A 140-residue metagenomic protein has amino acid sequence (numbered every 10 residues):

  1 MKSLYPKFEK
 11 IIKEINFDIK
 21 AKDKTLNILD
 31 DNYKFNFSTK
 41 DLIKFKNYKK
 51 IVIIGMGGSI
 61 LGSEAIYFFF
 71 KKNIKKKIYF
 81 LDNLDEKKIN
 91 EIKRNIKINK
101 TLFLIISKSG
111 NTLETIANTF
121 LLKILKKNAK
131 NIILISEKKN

Functional and structural regions predicted by a protein language model:
M1-F37, L42: Extended, charge-enriched "interface" segments that sit outside catalytic cores
K46-N140: Glycine-rich phosphate-binding loops that contact phosphosugars or nucleotide phosphates
